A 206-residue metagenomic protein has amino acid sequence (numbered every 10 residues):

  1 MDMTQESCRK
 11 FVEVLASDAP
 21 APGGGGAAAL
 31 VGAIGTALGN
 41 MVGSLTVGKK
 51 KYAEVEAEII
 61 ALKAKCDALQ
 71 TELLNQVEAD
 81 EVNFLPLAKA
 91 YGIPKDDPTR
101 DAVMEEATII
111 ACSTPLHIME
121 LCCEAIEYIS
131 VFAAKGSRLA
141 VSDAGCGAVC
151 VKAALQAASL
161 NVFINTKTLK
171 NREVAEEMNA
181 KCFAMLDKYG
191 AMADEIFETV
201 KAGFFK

Functional and structural regions predicted by a protein language model:
M3-A21: Short, hydrophobic/aliphatic alpha-helical segments
S17-N40, A140-A158: Conserved phosphate/anionic-ligand binding catalytic regions in large, soluble enzymes, centered on
M41-A53: Transmembrane signal-anchor/signal-peptide helices with a preference for the extracytoplasmic
K50-K89: A structural-propensity feature for long, helix-poor, extended segments
I59, C66-L73, P115, C122 (+2 more regions): Amphipathic alpha-helical coiled-coil segments
A79-Y91, A193-K206: Long, charge-rich low-complexity segments
D80-V149, A153, N165: Amphipathic alpha-helical interface segments
A125-Y128, A140-T199, K206: Preference for long, well-ordered alpha-helical segments
